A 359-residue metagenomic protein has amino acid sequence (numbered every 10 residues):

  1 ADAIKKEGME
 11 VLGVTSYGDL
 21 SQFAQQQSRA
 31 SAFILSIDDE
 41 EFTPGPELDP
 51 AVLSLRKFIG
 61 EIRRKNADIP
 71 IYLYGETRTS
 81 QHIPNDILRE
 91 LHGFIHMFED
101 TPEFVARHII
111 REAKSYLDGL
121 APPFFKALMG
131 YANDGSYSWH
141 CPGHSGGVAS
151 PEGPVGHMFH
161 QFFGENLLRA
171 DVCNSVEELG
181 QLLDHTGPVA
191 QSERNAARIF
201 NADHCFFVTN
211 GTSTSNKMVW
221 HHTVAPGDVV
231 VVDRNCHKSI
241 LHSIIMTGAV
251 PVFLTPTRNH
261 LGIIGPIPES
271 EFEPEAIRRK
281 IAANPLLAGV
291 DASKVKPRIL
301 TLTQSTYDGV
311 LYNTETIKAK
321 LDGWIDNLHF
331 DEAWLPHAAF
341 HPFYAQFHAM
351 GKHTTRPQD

Functional and structural regions predicted by a protein language model:
A1-V14: Two-component/phosphorelay signaling modules centered on CheY-like receiver
V14-Y17, F23-Q26, G60, P84 (+2 more regions): Conserved PLP-enzyme active-site core in the AAT-like
S16-S21, R29-D68, S80-H82: Conserved phosphotransfer microenvironments
R29-A32, L88-H96, E103, D203 (+3 more regions): Conserved acidic residues
D39, L73-S80, D100-T101, A333-P342: Short beta-alpha junction loops
G45, L73-H92: Alpha4 helix (beta4-alpha4-beta5 surface) of REC/receiver domains from two-component response regulators
F98-T186: N-terminal "arm"/small-domain region of PLP-dependent enzymes with the aminotransferase-like
E165-T214: Conserved N-terminal alpha-helix of the aminotransferase class I/II PLP-enzyme fold
